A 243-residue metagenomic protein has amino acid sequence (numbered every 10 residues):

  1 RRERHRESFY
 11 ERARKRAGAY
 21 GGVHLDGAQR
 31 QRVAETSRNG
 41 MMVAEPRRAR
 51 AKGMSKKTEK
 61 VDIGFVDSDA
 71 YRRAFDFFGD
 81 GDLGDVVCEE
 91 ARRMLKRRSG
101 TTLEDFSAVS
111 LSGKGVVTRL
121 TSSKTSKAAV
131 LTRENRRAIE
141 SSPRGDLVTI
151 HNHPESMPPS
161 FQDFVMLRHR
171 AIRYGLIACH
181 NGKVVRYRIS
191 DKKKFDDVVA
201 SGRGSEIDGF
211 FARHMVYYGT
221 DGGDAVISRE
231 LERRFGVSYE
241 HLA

Functional and structural regions predicted by a protein language model:
R1-K52: Arg/Lys-rich, low-complexity, intrinsically disordered basic segments
R30-R32, G40, P46-F77, R133-A243: Active-site-proximal loop/helix of nucleotide/amide-processing enzymes and allied scaffolds
F78-L95, M157-F161: Charged, amphipathic alpha-helical segments
R98-E104: Short, flexible loop/turn motifs enriched in small residues
E104-S112, G175-I177: Short beta-strand scaffold segments in enzyme catalytic cores
V109-T118, G182: Short, glycine-anchored, charge-dense loop/turn motifs used at functional sites
V116-S122, R188: Amphipathic coiled-coil signal-relay and dimerization helices
T121-I139: A short, well-structured beta->alpha microelement
